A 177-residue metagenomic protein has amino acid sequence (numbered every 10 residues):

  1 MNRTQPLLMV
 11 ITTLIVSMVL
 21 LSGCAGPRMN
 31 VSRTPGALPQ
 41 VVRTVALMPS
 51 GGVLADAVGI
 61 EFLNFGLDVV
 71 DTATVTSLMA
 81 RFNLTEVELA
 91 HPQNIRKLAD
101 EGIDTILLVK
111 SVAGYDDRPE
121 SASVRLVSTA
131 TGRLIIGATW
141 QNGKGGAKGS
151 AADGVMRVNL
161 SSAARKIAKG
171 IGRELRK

Functional and structural regions predicted by a protein language model:
M1, P27-S32, G66-L67: Short hydrophobic/aromatic-rich motifs at helix boundaries and adjacent loops
M1-C24: Sec-dependent bacterial lipoprotein signal peptides
R3-P6, A55, V112-G114: Intrinsically disordered, low-complexity segments enriched in polar/charged residues with Gly/Pro, especially when
L8, T105, R118-E120: Residues at beta-strand starts and edge strands
V10, G36-P39, A73-T76: A short alpha-helix capping/helix-coil boundary motif
C24-R43, V53-A55, E61, K97-E101 (+2 more regions): C-terminal/domain-edge helix-coil "capping" segments
T44-I106: N-terminal segment of the mature soluble domain
A46-M48, D68, I106-K110, S121-L126 (+1 more regions): Soluble periplasmic/extracytoplasmic beta-strand elements of cell-envelope proteins
